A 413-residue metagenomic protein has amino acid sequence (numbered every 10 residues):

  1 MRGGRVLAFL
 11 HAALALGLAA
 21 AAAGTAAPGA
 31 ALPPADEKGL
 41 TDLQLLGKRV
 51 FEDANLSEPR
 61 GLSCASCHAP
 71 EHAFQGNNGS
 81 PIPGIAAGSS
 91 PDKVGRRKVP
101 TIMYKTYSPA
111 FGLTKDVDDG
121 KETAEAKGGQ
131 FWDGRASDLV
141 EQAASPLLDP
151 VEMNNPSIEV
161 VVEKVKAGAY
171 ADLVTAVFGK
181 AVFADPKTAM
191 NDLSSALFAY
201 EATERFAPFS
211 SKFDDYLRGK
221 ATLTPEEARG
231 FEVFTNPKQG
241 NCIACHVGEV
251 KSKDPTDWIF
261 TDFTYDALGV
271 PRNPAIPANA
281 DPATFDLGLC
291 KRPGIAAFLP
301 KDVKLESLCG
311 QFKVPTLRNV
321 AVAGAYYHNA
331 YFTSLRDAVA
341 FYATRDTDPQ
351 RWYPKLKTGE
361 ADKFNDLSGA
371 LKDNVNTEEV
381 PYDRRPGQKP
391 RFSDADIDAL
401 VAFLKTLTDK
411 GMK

Functional and structural regions predicted by a protein language model:
R2-R5, G24-K413: Periplasmic c-type cytochrome electron-transfer domains
A8-A20: Bacterial N-terminal signal peptides
